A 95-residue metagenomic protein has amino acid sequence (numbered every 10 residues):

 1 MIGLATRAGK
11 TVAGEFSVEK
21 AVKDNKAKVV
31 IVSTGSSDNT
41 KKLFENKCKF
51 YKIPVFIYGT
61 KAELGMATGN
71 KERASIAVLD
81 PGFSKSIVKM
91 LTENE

Functional and structural regions predicted by a protein language model:
M1-V32: N-terminal first-folded block
G9, T34, L91-E95: Conserved NTP-handling cores and scaffolds of large molecular machines
F16, G35-S36, T60-E63, P81: Short, ordered loop/turn segments at secondary-structure junctions
K23-F50: Generic amphipathic, hydrophobic interface segment in small proteins and small subunits
V32-S33, F56, S75, L79: Small/polar loops that bind or transfer phosphate-bearing groups
N39, L43, G59, G82 (+1 more regions): Charged, alpha-helix-enriched surfaces in structured cytosolic catalytic cores of large nucleotide-utilizing machines
K42-R73: Mid-chain, well-packed structural core segment of small domains
E63-E95: C-terminal structural segments of small proteins and small subunits
